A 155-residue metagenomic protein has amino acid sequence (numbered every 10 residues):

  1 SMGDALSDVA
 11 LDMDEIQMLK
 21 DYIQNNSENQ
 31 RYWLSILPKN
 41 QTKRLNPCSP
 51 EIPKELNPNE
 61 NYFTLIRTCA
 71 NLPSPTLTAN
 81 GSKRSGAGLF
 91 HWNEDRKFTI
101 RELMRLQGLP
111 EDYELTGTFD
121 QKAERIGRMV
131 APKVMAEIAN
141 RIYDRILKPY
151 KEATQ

Functional and structural regions predicted by a protein language model:
S1-Q155: S-adenosyl-L-methionine-dependent DNA methyltransferase catalytic core
